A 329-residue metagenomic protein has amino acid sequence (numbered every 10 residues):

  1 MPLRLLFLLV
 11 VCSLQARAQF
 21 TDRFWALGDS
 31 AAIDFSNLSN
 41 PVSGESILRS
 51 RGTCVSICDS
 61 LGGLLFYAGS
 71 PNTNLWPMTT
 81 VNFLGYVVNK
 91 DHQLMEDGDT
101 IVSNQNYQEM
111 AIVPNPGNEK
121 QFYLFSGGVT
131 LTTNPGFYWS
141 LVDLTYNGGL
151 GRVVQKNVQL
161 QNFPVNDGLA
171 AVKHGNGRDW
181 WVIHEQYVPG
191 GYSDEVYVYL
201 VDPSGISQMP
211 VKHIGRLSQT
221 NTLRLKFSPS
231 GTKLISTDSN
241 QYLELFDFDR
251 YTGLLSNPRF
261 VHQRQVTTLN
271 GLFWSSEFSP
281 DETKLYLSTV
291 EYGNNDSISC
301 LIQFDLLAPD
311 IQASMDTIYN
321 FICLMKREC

Functional and structural regions predicted by a protein language model:
M1-D22, K233, T268-W274: Bacterial Sec-dependent N-terminal signal peptides
Q19, R49-G63, I101-K120, Q161-D179 (+4 more regions): Structural signature of eukaryotic scaffold interfaces centered on beta-propeller domains
Q19-T21, D34-P41, L94-E96, T145-V158 (+3 more regions): Beta-strand initiation motifs
F20-N106, V113-G117, S126-V153: Beta-propeller domains
A26, L65-F66, Y123-F125, W181-I183 (+2 more regions): Structural core positions within WD40/WD-like beta-propeller blades
G127-G190, H213-L217: Asp-box/WD-like beta-propeller blade repeats and closely related beta-sheet repeat scaffolds
G175-F304: Beta-propeller domains
H262-S275, I311-C329: Conserved blade-ending motifs and adjacent loop-strand segments that build the rim/top face of beta-propeller domains
